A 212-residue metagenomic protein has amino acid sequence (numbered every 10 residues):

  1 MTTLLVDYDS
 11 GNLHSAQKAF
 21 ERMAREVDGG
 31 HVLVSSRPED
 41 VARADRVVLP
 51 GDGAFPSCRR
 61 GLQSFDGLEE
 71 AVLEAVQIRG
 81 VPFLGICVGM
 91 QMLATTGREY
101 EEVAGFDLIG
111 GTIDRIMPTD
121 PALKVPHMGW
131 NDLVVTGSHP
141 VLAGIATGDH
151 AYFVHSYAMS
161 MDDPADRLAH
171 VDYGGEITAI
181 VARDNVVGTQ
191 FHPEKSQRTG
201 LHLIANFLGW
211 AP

Functional and structural regions predicted by a protein language model:
M1-V81, V88, T112-M117, T199-P212: N-terminal beta1-alpha1 cap of cysteine-dependent amidohydrolase-like domains
L33, P82-G85, G105-F106, V125 (+2 more regions): A residue-level structural signature of the nucleotidyltransferase/glycosyltransferase Rossmann-like core
A44, I78-R79, I109, T136 (+2 more regions): Structured helix-beta-strand junction loops
E70, T95-Y173: Pocket-forming structural segment of enzyme catalytic cores
C87, H155, H192: Histidine-centered divalent metal-coordination motifs
C87-L93: Glycine-rich nucleophile elbow surrounding the catalytic serine of serine-hydrolase chemistry
A158-P212: C-terminal and late-domain segments of enzyme folds
